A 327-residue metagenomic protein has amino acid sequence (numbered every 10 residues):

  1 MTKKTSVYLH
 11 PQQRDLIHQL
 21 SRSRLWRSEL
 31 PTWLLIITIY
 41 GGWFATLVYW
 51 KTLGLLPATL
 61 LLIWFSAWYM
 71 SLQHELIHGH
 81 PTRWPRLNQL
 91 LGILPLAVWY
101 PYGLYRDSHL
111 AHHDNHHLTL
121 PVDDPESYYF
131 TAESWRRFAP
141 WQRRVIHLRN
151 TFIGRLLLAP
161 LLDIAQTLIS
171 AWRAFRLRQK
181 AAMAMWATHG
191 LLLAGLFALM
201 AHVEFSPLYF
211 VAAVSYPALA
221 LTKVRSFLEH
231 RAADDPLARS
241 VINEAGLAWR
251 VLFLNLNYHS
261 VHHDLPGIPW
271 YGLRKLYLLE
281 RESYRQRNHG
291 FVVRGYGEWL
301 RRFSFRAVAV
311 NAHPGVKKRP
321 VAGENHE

Functional and structural regions predicted by a protein language model:
M1-W68, V98-A111, N115-L208, Y271-E327: Non-catalytic, topology-defining segments of multipass membrane proteins
Q19-R22, E75-T82: Transmembrane alpha-helical segments that serve as helix-helix packing and pore/cofactor-lining elements in multipass
I63-L76, P101, Y105, R155-P160 (+2 more regions): Transmembrane alpha-helical segments that form the membrane-embedded catalytic/substrate-channel core of multi-pass
M70-H78, N88-P95, H259: Glycine-/proline-rich flexible loop or hinge segments
G79-R83, Y105-S108, A165, D235: Juxtamembrane/interfacial segments flanking transmembrane helices
P81-Y100, V122-F138, P236-R250: Juxtamembrane helix-capping/reentrant segments at transmembrane boundaries
W172-R231, A238-L247, L254-Y258, P266: C-terminal membrane-associated helical module and adjoining short loops/tails
